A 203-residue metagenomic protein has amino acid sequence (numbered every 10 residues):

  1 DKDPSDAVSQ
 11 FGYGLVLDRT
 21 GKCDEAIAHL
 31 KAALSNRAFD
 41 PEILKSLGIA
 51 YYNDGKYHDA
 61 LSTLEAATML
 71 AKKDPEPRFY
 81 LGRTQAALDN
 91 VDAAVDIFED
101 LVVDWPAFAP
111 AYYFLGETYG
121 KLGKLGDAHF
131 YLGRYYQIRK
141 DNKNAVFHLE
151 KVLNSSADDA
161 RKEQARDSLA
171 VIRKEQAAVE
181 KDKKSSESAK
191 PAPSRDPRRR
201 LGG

Functional and structural regions predicted by a protein language model:
D1, L34, T68, E99-V102 (+3 more regions): A conserved position within tetratricopeptide repeats
D1-E42, S46-A50, D54-A66, K73 (+5 more regions): Extracytoplasmic and endomembrane cell-envelope/extracellular-matrix remodeling and assembly machinery
Q10, L44, R78, V95 (+3 more regions): Canonical tetratricopeptide repeat
G21-H29, D54-T63, L88-I97, L122-Y131: Structural signature of tandem alpha-helical TPR/SEL1-like repeats, specifically the intra-repeat loop/turn
A66, P75-R83, A87, A93 (+1 more regions): Detector for outer-membrane/organellar transmembrane beta-barrel domains, recognizing the amphipathic beta-strand
Y113, L122-F130, R134-L149: Alpha-helical protein-protein interaction modules
